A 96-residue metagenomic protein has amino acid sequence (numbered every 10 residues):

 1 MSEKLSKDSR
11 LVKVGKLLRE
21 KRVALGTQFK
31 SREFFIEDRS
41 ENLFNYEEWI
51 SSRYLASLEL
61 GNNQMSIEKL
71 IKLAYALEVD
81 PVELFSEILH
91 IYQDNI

Functional and structural regions predicted by a protein language model:
M1-E33: A short, Lys/Arg-rich alpha-helix, primarily the initiator
S2-D8, S57, Y75, V82-I96: Short, charged recognition helix plus adjacent turn of helix-turn-helix-like nucleic-acid-binding domains
V23, L60, L89: Residue-level detection of the helix-turn-helix DNA-binding "recognition helix"
G26-S57: Short alpha-helical DNA-recognition segment
R53, L60-K72: Short, basic-rich loop-to-helix N-cap that marks the start of a DNA-contacting helix
